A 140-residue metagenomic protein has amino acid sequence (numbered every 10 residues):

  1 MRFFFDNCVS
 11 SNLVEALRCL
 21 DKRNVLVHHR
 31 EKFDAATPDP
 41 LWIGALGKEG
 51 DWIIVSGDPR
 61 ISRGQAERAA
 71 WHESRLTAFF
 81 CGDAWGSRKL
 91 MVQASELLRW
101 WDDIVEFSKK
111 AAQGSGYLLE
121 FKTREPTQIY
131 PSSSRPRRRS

Functional and structural regions predicted by a protein language model:
M1-F3, W52-I53: Short active-site oxyanion
F5-E49: N-terminal first-folded block
N7, G57-P59, G82-D83: Short secondary-structure boundary segments
C19, A94-E96, S140: Ribonuclease/tRNase effector modules and their secretory precursors
L46-E67: Acidic, metal-binding active-site segment of PIN/NYN-like and related structure-specific nucleases
V55, T77-F79, L119: Hydrophobic/aromatic beta-strand patches that form the interior of the parallel beta-sheet core in alpha/beta enzyme
S62-W100: Mid-chain, well-packed structural core segment of small domains
I104-S140: Charged phosphate-binding loop/patch that engages nucleotide di/tri-phosphates or the phosphate backbone of nucleic
